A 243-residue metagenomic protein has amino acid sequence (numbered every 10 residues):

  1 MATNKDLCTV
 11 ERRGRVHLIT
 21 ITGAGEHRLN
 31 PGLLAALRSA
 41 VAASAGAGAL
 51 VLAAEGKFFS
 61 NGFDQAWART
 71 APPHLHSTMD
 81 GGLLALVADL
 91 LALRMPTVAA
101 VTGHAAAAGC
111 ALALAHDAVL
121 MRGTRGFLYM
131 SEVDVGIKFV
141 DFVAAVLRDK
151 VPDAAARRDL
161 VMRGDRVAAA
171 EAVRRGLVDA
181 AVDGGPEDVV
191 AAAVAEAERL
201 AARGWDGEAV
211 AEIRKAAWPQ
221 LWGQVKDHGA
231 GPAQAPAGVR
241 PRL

Functional and structural regions predicted by a protein language model:
M1-E55: Conserved CoA-thioester-binding segment of acyl-CoA-metabolizing enzymes
M1-V16, L84, G229-L243: Eukaryotic N-terminal low-complexity, Ser/Thr- and Lys/Arg-rich leader segments that predominantly function as
I19, L52, L112-L114, A172 (+1 more regions): Hydrophobic/aromatic residues within transmembrane alpha-helices of multi-pass small-molecule transporters
A36, G46, A53-L86: Glycine- (often His-adjacent) and acidic-residue-rich active-site loop that binds/positions the CoA thioester
L84-V135: Glycine-rich beta-to-alpha active-site loop
L112, D117-A118, D159, R163-D165 (+2 more regions): Well-ordered beta-strand positions
M121-R122, G126, E171-H228: C-terminal long alpha-helix characteristic of the crotonase
V143-A155: Hydrophobic, secondary-structure "cap" segments at the distal end of domains
